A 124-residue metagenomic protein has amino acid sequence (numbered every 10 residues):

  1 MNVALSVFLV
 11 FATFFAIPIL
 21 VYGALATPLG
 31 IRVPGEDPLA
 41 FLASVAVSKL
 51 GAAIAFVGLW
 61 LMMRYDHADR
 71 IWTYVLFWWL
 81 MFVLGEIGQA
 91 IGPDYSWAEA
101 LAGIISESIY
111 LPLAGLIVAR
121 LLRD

Functional and structural regions predicted by a protein language model:
M1-D124: Juxtamembrane/disordered regions of integral membrane proteins
